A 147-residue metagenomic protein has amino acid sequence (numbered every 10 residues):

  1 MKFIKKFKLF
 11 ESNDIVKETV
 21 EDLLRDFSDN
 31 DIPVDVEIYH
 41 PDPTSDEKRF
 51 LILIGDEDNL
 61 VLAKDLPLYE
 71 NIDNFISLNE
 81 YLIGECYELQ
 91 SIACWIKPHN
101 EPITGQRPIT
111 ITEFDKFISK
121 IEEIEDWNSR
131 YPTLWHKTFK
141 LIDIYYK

Functional and structural regions predicted by a protein language model:
M1-N13: Short acidic, low-complexity intrinsically disordered linear motifs used for protein-protein interactions
K6, P41-P43, E57, H99 (+1 more regions): Generic structural motif
E11-S12, F27, T44: Intrinsically disordered, low-complexity segments enriched in Ser/Pro/Gly/Ala and basic residues
V16-D29, I76-E85: Amphipathic alpha-helical segments
V20, V34-V36, F50-I52, L89 (+2 more regions): Hydrophobic beta-strand residues in large extracellular and virion-surface proteins
N30-L62: N-terminal interaction modules that seed assembly of large macromolecular complexes
L53-L134: Acidic, low-complexity, intrinsically disordered interaction modules
P132-K147: C-terminal edge-of-domain segments
